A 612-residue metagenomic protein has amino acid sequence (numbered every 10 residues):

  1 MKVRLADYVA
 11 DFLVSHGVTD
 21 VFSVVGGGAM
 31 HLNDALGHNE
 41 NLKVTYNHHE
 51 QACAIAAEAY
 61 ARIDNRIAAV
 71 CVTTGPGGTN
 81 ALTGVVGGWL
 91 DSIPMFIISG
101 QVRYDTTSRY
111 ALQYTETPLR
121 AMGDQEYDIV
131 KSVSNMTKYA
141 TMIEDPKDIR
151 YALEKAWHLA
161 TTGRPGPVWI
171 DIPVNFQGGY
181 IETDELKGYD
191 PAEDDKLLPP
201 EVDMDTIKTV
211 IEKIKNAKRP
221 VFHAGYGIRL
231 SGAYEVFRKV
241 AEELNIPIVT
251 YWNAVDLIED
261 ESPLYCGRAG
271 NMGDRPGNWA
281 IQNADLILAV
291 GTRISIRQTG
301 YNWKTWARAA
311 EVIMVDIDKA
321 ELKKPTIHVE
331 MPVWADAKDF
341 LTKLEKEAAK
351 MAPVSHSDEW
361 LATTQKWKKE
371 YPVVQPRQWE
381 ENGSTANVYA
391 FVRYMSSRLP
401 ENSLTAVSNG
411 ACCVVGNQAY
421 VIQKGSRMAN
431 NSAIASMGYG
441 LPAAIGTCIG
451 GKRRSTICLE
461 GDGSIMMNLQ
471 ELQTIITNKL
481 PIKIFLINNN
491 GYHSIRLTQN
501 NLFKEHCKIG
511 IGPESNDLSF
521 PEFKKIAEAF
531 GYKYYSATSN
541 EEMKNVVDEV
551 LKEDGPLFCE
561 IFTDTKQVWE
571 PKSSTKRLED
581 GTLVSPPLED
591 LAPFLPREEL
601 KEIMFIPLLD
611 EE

Functional and structural regions predicted by a protein language model:
M1, E144-K147, E212, A310-N409 (+5 more regions): Phosphate/pyrophosphate-binding active-site segments
M1-S355, R398, P481-I484, K504-E505 (+2 more regions): N-terminal alpha/beta PP-like core and its mobile active-site loop of ThDP/TPP-dependent enzymes
A6-V9, V14-T19, G27, L32-N39 (+2 more regions): Active-site diphosphate/adenylate-binding microenvironment
L42-K43, I93, I246, A310 (+6 more regions): A structural micro-motif
A61, A160, A241, S396 (+3 more regions): N-terminal cationic-hydrophobic initiation segments that often serve targeting/anchoring roles
S108-D124, N271, P325, P332-W334 (+3 more regions): Thiamine diphosphate
G225-L230, E380-E381, G461: Conserved short loop/turn motifs at secondary-structure junctions
A241, A280-I281, V388, N468 (+1 more regions): Active-site-proximal structural scaffolding
